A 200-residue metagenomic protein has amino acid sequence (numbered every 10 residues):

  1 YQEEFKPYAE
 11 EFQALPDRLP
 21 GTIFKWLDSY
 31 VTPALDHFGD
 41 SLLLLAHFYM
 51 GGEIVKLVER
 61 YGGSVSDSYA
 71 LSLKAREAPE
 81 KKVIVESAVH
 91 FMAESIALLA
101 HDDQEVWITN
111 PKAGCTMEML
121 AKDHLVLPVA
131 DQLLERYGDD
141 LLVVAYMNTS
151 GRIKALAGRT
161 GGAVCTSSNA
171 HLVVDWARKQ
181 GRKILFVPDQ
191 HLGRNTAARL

Functional and structural regions predicted by a protein language model:
Y1-L200: Active-site loop-to-helix "anion-binding N-cap" substructures in soluble metabolic enzymes
